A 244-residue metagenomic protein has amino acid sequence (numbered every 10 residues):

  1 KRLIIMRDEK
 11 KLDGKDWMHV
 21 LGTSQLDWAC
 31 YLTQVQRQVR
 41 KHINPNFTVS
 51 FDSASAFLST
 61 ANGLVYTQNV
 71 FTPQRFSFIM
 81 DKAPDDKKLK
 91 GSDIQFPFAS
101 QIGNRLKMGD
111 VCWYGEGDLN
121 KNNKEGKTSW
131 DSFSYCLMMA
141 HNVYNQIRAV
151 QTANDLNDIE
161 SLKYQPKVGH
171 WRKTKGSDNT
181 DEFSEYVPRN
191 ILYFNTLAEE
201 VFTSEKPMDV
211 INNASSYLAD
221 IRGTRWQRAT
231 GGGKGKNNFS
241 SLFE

Functional and structural regions predicted by a protein language model:
K1-W113: Glycine-rich phosphate/ribose-binding loops and adjacent secondary-structure elements that form binding surfaces
P84-E244: C-terminal extensions of enzymes
